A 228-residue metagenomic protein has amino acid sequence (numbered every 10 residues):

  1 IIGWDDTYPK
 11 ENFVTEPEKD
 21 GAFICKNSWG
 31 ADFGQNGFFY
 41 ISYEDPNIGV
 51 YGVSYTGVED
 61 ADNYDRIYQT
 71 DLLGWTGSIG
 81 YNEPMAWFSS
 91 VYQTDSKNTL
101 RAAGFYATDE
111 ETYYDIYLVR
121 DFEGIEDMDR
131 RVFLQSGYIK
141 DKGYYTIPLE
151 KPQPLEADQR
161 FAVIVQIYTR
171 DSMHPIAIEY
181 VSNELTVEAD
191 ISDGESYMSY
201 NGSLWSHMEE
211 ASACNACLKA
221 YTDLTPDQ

Functional and structural regions predicted by a protein language model:
I1-D32: Catalytic nucleophile-His microenvironment captured as a short glycine-rich beta-strand/loop that brackets
E18-D20, G34-N36, M85-W87, E111 (+2 more regions): Short, solvent-exposed loop/turn segments at the edges of secondary structure
D32-S42: A short macromolecule-binding patch
Q35, G124-L134: Surface-exposed loop/edge segments in extracytoplasmic proteins
Y43-I125, L155-R160, Q166-D227: Beta-sheet-rich sandwich/jelly-roll-like modules and their strand-loop junctions
S136-G143, L155: Short proline/glycine- and polar residue-rich coil/turn motifs
Y144-P152: Exposed aromatic-hydrophobic patches
